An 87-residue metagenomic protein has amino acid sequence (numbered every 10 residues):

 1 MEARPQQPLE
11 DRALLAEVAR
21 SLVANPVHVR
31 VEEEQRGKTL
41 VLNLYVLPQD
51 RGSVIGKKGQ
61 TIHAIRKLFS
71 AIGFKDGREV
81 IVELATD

Functional and structural regions predicted by a protein language model:
M1-S53, H63-D87: RNA-contacting regions in translation and RNA-metabolism proteins, encompassing KH/S1 modules where present
I55-G59: Glycine-centered tight-turn and secondary-structure capping sites
